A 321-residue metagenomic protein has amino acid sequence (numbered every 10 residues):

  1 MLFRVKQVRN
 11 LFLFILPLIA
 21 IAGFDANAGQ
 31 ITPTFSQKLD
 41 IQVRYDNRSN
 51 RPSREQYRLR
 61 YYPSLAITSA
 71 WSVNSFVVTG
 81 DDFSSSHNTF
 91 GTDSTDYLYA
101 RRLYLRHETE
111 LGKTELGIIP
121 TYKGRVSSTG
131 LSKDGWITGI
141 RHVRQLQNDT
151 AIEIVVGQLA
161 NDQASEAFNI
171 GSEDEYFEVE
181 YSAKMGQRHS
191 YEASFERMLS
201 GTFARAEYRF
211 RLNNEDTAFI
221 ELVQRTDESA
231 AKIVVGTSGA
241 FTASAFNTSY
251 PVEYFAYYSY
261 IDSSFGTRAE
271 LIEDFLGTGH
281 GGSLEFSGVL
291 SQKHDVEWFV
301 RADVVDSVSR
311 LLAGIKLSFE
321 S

Functional and structural regions predicted by a protein language model:
M1-T32, K293, E320-S321: Cleavable N-terminal export/targeting peptides
F24-E115, H142-T150, I154, K184 (+3 more regions): Beta-barrel outer-membrane channel/assembly domains of diderm bacteria
Q30-Q42, P52-Q56, A66-N74, E108-K113 (+2 more regions): Signature for the C-terminal beta-barrel architecture of outer-membrane proteins
R44-R48, V78-D82, T121-K123, L159-D162 (+5 more regions): Structural signature of outer-membrane beta-barrel domains
N47-R48, N88-T92, R125-T129, S165-A167 (+1 more regions): Extracellular loop and loop/strand-boundary signature of outer-membrane beta-barrel proteins
Y99-A100, G124, W136: Short acidic (Asp/Glu) patches
I118: Residues on the solvent-exposed faces and adjacent turns of beta-rich solenoids used to engage binding targets
A240-E297: Outer membrane beta-barrel transmembrane domains
